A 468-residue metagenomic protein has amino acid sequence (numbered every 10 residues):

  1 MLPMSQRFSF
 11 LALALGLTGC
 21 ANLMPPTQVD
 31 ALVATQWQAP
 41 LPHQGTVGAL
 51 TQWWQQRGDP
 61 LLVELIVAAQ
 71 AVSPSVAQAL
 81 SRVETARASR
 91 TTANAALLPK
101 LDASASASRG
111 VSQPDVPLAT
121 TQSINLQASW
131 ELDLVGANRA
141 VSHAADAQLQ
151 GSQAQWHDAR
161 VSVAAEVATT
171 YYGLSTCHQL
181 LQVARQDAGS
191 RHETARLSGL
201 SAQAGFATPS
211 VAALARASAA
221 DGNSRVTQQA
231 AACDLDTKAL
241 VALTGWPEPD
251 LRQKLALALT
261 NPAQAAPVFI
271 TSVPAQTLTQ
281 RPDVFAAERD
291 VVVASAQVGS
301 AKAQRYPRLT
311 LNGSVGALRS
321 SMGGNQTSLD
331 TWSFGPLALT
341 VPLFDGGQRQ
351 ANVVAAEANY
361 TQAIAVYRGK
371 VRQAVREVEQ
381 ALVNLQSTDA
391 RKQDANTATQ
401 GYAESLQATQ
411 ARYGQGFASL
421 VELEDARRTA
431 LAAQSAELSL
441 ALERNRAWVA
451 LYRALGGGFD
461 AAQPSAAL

Functional and structural regions predicted by a protein language model:
L2-A71, D146, A230-T279, S321 (+2 more regions): Terminal intrinsically disordered/low-complexity segments used for targeting and assembly
L62-E64, T121-S123, T169, L214 (+2 more regions): Transmembrane beta-barrel architecture of outer-membrane proteins
I66, S123-Q127, Y171, P274 (+2 more regions): Membrane-embedded beta-strand positions in outer-membrane beta-barrel channels/transporters
A77, L97-A119, S129-D158, C177-L180 (+6 more regions): Small/polar (Gly/Ser/Thr/Ala-rich) solvent-exposed segments that form structured loops/beta-strands/short helices used
N138, A154-V273, N384, T388 (+3 more regions): Periplasmic alpha-helical coiled-coil/stalk elements that build and connect Gram-negative outer-membrane
A202-F206, Y413-F417, A454-G458: A short glycine-centered flexible hinge/capping loop motif at secondary-structure junctions
G205-T208, A374, A381, G416-S419: Alpha-helical heptad-repeat coiled-coil segments that mediate oligomerization/polymerization in large
